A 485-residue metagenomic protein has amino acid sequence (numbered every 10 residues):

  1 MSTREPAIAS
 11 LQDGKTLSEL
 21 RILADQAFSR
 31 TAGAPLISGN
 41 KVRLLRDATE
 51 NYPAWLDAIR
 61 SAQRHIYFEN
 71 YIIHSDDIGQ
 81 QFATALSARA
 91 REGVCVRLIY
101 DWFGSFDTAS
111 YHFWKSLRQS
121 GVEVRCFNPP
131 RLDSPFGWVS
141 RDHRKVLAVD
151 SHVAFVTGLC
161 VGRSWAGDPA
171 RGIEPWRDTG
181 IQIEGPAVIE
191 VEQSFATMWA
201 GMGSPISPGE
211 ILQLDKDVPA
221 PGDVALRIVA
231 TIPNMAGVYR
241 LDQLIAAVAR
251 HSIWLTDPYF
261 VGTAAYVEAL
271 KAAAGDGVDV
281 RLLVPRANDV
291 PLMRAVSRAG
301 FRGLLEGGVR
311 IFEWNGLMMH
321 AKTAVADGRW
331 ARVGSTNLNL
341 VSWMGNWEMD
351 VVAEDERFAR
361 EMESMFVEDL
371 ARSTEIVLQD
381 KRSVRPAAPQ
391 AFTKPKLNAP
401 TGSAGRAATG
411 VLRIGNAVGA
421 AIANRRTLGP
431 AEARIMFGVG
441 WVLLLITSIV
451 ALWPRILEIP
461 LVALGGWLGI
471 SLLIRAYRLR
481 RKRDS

Functional and structural regions predicted by a protein language model:
S2-V450, R455, W467-S471: Charged, low-complexity intrinsically disordered terminal segments
R455-V462: Short, aromatic-rich membrane-interface segments at the entry and exit of alpha-helical transmembrane domains
W467-S485: Membrane-helix interfacial anchor on the cytosolic side
